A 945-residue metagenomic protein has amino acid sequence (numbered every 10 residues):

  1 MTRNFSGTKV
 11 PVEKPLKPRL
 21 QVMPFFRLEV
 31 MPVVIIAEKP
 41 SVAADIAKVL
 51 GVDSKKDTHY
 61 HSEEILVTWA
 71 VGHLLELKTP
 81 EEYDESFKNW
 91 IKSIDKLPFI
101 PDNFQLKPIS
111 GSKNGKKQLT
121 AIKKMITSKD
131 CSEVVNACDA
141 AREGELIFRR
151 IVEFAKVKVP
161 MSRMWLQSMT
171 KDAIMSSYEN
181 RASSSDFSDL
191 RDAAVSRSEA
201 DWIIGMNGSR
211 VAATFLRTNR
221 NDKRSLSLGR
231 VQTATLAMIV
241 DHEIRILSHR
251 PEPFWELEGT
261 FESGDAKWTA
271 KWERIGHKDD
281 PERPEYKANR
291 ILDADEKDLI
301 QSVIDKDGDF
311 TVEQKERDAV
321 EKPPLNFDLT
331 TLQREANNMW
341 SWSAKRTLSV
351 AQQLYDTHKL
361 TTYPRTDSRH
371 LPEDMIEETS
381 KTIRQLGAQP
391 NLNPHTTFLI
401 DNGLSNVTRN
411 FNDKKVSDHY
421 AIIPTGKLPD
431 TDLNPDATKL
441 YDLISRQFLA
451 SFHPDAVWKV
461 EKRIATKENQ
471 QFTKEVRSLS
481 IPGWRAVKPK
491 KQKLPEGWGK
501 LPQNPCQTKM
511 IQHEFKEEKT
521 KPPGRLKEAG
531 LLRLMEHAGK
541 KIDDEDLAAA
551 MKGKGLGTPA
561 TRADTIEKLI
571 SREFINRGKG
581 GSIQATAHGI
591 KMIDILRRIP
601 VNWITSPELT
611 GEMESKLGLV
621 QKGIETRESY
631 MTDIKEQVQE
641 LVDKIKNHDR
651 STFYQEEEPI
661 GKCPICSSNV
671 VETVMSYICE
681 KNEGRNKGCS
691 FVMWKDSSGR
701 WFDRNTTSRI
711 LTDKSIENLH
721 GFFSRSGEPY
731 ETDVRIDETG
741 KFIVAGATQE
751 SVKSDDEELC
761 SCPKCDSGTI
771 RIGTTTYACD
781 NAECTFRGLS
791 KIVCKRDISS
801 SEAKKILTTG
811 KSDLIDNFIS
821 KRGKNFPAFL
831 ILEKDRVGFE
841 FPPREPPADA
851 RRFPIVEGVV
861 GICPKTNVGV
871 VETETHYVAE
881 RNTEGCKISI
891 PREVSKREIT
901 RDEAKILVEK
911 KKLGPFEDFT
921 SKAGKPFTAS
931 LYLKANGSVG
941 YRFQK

Functional and structural regions predicted by a protein language model:
V10-P11, P18-Q21: Intrinsically disordered, low-complexity segments enriched in serine/proline and basic residues
P24-M206, A288, P522: Intrinsically disordered, low-complexity regulatory segments
P32-V34, S110-G111, G115, I126 (+8 more regions): Basic, low-complexity terminal or inter-domain segments flanking catalytic cores
D139, M339-S343: A conserved hydrophobic secondary-structure block that centers on an alpha-helix together with its immediately flanking
A173-G259, R317: C-terminal or mid-to-C-terminal helical accessory/interaction module adjacent to the motor/catalytic core
N221-K223, S227, I239-D293, M339: C-terminal helical "lid" subdomain and adjoining coupling/linker elements of P-loop NTPases
P281-L325: Metal- or metallocofactor-binding catalytic centers and their adjacent structured scaffolds across diverse enzyme
